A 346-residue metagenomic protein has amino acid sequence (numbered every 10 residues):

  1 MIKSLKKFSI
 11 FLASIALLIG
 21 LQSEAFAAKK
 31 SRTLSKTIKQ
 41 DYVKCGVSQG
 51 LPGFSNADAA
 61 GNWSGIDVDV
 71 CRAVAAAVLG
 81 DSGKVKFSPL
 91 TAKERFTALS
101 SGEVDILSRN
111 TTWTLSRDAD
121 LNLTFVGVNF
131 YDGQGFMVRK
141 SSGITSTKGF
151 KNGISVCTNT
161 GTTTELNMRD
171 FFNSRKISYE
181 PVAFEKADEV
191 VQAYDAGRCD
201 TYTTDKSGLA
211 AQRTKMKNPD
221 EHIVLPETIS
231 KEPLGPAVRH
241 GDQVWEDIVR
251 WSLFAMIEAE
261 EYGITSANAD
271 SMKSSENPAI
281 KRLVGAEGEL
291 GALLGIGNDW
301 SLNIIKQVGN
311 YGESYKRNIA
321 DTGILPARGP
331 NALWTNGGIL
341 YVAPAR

Functional and structural regions predicted by a protein language model:
M1-L12: Bacterial N-terminal signal peptides that target proteins for export
L17-A25: C-terminal segment of classical bacterial N-terminal signal peptides
A28, D69-R72, A76-V78, K140-I144 (+4 more regions): Extended ligand-binding regions for polar small-molecule ligands
A28-S108, I296, Y311, G337: Extracytoplasmic small-molecule ligand-binding "clamshell" domains of the periplasmic binding protein/Venus flytrap
I38-K39, A75-G80, S100-V104, S141 (+6 more regions): Sec-exported extracytoplasmic/periplasmic mature domains
K44-G53, W63-V78, T112, D132-E189: Bilobed "Venus flytrap"/periplasmic-binding protein-like clamshell domains and structurally analogous long
R72, A76, G80, K84-F150 (+2 more regions): Acidic, polar ligand-binding/catalytic clefts
E289-R346: C-terminal functional modules
